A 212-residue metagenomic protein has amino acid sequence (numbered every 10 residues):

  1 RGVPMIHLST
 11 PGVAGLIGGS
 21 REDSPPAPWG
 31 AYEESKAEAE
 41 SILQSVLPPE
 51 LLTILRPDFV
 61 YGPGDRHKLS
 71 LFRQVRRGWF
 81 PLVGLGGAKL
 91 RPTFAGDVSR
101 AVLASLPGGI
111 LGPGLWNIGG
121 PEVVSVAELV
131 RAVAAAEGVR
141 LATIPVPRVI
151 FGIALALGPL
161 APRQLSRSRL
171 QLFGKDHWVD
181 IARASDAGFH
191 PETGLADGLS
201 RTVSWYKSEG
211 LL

Functional and structural regions predicted by a protein language model:
R1-A31, E50-T53: Conserved Rossmann-fold NAD(P)-dependent oxidoreductase catalytic core, especially the SDR/UDP-sugar
P4-S9, T53-F59, R91, N117: Structural signature of the Rossmann-like NAD(P)-dependent dehydrogenase/reductase core
G18, P28-E40, Y61, D65 (+4 more regions): Short-chain dehydrogenase/reductase
E40-P63: Conserved beta-loop-beta element that borders a ligand/cofactor-binding pocket
D65-S70, G84-P107, P113-N117: Substrate-positioning beta->alpha
F72-V83, V139-R140, Q164: A short C-terminal helix-loop "cap" of Rossmann-like NAD(P)-dependent dehydrogenase/epimerase domains
A95, L115, R131, A154-P191: Conserved C-terminal active-site "lid" loop/helix of NAD(P)H-dependent oxidoreductases that clamps the redox cofactor
S105-L165, L199-L212: Mid/C-terminal beta-alpha module of Rossmann-like enzyme folds, strongest in SDR-family dehydrogenases/epimerases
